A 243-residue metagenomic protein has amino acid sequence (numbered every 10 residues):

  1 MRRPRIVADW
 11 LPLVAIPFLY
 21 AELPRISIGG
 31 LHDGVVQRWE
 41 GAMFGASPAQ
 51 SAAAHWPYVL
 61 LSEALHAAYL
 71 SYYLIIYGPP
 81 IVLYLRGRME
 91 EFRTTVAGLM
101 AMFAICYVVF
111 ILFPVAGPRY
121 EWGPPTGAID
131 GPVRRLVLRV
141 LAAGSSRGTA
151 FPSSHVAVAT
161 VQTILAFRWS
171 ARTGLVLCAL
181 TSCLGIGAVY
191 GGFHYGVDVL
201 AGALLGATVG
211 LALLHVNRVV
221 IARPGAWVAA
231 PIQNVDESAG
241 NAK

Functional and structural regions predicted by a protein language model:
R2-I76, I232-K243: N-terminal transmembrane-helix/juxtamembrane module of multi-pass inner/ER membrane proteins
W10, I76-L112: Interfacial segments of alpha-helical transmembrane regions
I16-L19, F103-F110, T181-G192: Aromatic-anchored segments of alpha-helical transmembrane domains
A21-G34, R38, M102-G127: Transmembrane alpha-helix/helix-exit interface in multi-pass inner-membrane proteins
L23, W39, Y73, T95 (+3 more regions): Divalent metal-coordination and catalytic microenvironments
A68-P80, A104, H155-T160: Hydrophobic alpha-helical transmembrane segments
G117-A143: Membrane-interface interhelical connector segments
V133-D236: Membrane-embedded catalytic cores of phosphoryl/pyrophosphoryl-handling enzymes
